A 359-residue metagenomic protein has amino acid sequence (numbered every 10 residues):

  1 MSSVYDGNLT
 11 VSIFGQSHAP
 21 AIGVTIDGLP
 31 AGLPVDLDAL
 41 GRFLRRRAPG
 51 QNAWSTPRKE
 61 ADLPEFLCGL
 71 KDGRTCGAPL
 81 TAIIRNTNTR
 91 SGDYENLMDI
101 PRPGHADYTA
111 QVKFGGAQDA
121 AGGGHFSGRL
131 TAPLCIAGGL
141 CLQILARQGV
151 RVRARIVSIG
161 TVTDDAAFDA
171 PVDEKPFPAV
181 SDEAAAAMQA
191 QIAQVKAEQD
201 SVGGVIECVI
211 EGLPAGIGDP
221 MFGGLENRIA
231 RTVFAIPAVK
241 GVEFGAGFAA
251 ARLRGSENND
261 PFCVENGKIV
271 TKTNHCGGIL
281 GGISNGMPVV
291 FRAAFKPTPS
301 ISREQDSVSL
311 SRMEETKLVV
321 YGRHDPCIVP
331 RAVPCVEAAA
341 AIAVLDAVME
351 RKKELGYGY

Functional and structural regions predicted by a protein language model:
M1-R58: N-terminal, positively charged regions that mediate nucleic acid binding
T10-I13, Q118-L130, A215-D219, C276-I279 (+1 more regions): A short glycine/serine-rich beta->alpha loop
F14-P20, Q199-V202, I206-E315: Glycine-rich anion/phosphate-binding loop at the beta-strand->alpha-helix junction
H18, S300-Y359: Internal helix-turn-beta structural module
P20-G32, G128-V150, G223, N227 (+4 more regions): Alpha-helical support elements that line or immediately flank enzyme active sites and cofactor-binding pockets
L44-T109: Glycine-rich, N-terminal phosphate-binding loop and its surrounding beta-alpha-beta segment
M98-G124, D306-H324: Short acidic, glycine/tyrosine-flanked loop/strand segments centered on an H-E-D-like triad
K113-M221: Glycine-rich, mobile lid/loop segments that gate access to catalytic sites or pores
